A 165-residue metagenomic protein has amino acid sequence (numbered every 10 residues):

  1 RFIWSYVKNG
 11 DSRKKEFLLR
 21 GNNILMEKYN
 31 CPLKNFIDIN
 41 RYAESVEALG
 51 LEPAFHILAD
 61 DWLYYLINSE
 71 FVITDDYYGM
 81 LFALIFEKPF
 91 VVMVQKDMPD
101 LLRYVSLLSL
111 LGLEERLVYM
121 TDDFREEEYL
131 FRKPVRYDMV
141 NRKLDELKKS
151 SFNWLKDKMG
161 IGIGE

Functional and structural regions predicted by a protein language model:
R1-E165: Active-site anion-handling motifs in enzyme catalytic cores
